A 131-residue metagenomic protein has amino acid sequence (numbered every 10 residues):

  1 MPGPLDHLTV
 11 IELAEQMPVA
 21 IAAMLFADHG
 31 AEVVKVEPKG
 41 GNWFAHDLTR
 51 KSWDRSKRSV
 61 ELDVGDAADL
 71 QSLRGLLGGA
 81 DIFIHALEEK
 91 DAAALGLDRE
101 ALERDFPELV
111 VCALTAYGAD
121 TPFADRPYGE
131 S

Functional and structural regions predicted by a protein language model:
M1-S131: N-terminal helix-loop segment corresponding to the beta1-alpha1 unit of nucleotide/adenylate-binding folds
